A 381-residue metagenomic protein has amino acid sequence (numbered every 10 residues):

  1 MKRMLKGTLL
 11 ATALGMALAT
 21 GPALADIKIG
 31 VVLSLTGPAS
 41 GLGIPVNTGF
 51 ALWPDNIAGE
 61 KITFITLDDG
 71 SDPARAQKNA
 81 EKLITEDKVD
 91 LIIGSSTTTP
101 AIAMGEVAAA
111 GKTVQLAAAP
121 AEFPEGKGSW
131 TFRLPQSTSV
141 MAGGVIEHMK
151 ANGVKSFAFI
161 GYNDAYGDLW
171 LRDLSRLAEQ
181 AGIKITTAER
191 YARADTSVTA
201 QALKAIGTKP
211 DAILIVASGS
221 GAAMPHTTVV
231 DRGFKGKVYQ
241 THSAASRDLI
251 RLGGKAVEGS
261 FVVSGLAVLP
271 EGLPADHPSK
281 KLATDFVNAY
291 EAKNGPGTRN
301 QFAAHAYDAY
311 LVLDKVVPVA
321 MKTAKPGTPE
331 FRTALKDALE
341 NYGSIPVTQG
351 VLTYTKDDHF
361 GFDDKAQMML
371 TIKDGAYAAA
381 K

Functional and structural regions predicted by a protein language model:
K2-T8, A25-K381: Extracytosolic ligand-binding ectodomains
M16-A25: Sec/Tat signal peptide C-region and signal peptidase I cleavage site
